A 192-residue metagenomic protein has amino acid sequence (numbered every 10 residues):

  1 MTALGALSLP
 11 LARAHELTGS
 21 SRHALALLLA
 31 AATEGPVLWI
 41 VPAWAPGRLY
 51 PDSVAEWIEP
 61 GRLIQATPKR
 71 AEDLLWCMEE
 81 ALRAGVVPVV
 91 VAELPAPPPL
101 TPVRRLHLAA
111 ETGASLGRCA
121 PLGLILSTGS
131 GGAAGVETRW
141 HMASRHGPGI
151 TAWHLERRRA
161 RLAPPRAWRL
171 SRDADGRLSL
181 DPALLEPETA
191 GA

Functional and structural regions predicted by a protein language model:
M1-A192: N-terminal regions of ATP-driven nucleic-acid and macromolecular assemblies, encompassing P-loop NTP-binding domains
